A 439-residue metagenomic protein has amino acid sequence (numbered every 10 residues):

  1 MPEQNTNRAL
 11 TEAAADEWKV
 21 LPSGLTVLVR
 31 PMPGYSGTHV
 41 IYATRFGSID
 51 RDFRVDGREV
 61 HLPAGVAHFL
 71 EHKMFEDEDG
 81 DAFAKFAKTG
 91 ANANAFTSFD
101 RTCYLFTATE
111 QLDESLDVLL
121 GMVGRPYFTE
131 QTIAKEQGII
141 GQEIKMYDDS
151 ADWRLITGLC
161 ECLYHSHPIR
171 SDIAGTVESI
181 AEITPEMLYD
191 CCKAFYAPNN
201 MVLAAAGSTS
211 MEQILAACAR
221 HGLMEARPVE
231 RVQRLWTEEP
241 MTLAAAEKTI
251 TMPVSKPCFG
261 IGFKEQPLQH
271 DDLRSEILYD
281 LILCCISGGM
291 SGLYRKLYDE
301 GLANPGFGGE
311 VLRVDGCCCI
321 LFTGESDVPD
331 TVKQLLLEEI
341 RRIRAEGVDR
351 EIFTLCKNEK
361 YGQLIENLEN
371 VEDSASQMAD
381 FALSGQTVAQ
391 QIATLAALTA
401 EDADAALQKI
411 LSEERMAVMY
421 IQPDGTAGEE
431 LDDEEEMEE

Functional and structural regions predicted by a protein language model:
M1-A82, Y189-K296, A417-E439: His/Glu-rich zincin catalytic helix
P2, V202-G207, I343, C356-E439: C-terminal regions of mature proteins
N5-W18, C162-M201, L235-E238, L364 (+1 more regions): Histidine-acidic residue clusters that define the catalytic metal-binding segment of zinc metallopeptidase domains
D56, E71-K73, C103-T107, Y127 (+4 more regions): Second-shell loop/turn segments in exported
E78-C191, N304, L335-E338, V348-S376 (+1 more regions): Acidic/histidine-enriched segments that form metal/cofactor-coordinating and catalytic pocket/exosite environments
V229-W236, G306-E310, E346-L355: Flexible, glycine/charged-enriched surface loops at secondary-structure junctions
G260-P267, C284-S326: A structural supersecondary motif
I320-D349: Extended amphipathic alpha-helical segments enriched in small hydrophobics
